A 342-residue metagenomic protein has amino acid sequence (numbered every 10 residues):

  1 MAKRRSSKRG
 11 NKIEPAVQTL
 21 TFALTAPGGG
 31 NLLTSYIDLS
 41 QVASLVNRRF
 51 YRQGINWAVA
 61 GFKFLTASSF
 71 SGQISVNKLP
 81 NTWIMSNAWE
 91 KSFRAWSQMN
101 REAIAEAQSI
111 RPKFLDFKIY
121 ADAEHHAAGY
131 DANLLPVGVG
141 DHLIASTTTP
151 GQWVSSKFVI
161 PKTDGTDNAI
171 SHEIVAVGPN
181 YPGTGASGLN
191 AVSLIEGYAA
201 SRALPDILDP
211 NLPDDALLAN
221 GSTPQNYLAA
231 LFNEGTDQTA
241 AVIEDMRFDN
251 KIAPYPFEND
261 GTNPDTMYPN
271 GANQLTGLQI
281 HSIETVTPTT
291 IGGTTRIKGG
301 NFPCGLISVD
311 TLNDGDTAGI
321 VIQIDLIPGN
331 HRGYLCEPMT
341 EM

Functional and structural regions predicted by a protein language model:
M1-V46, T340-E341: N-terminal leader/pro-regions and domain N-caps
Q18-L20, A60, I74, G305: Hydrophobic residues positioned within well-ordered beta-strands of beta-sheet architectures
V46-W57: Short, solvent-exposed beta-strand/turn "edge" segments of beta-rich domains on protein surfaces
G54, S68-E90, D310-M342: C-terminal interaction-tip segments
N56, T295-C304: Eukaryote-biased detector of low-complexity, proline/serine/threonine-rich segments and adjacent exposed loops
F62-F64: Buried hydrophobic-core signal for structured, non-transmembrane domains
F93-P254: Low-complexity, serine/threonine/proline-enriched polar segments
A229-I297: Intrinsically disordered, low-complexity segments enriched in Gly and acidic/Ser/Thr residues that form flexible
